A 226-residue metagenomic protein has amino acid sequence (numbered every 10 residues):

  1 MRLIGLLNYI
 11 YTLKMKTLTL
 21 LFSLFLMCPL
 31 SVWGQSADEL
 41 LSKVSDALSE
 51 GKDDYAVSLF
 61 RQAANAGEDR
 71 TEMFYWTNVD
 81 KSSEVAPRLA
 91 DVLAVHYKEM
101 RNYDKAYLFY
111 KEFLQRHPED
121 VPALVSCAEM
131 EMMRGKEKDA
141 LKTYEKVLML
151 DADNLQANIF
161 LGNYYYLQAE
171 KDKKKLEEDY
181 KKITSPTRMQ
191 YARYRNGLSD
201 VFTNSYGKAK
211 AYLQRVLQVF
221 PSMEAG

Functional and structural regions predicted by a protein language model:
V32-R88: N-terminal leader/linker segments that initiate helical-solenoid repeat arrays
N65, E112-Q115, K146-M149, A211 (+1 more regions): Conserved structural position within tetratricopeptide repeats
E68, E84, P118, A152-D153 (+1 more regions): Short coil turns that delineate tetratricopeptide repeat
E72-F74, L89, A123, A157 (+1 more regions): TPR alpha-solenoid repeat register
M73-P87, L167-Y212: Short coil/linker segments at helix-helix boundaries
W76-N78, R88-V92, S126, F160: Canonical tetratricopeptide repeat
